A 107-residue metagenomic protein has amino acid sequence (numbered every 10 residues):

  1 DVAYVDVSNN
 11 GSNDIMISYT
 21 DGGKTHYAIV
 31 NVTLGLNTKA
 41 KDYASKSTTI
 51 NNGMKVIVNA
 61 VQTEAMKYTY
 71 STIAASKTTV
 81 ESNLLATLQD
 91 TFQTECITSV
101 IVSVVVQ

Functional and structural regions predicted by a protein language model:
D1-Q107: Flexible, low-complexity charged segments
